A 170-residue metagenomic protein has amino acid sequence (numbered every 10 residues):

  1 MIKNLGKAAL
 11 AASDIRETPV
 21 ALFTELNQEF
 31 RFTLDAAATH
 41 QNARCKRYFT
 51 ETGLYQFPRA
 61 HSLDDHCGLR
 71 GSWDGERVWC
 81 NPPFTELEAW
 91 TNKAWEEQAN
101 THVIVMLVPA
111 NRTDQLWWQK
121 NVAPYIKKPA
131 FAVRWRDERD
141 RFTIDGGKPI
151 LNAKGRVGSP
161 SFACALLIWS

Functional and structural regions predicted by a protein language model:
M1-S170: Class I S-adenosyl-L-methionine-dependent methyltransferase catalytic core
